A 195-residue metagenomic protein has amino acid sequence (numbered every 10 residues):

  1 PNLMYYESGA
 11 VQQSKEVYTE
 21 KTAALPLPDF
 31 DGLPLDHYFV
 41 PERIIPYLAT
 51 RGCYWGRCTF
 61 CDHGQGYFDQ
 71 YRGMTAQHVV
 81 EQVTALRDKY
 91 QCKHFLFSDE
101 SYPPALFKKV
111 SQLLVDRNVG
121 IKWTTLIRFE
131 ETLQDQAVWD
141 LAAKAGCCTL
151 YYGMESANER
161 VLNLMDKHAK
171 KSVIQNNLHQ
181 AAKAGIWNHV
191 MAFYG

Functional and structural regions predicted by a protein language model:
P1-Y18: Glycine-rich beta-alpha loop elements in corrinoid/cobalamin-binding modules across cobalamin-dependent enzymes
A23, P28-W187: Radical SAM [4Fe-4S] cluster-binding motif and immediate context
H189-M191: Conserved beta-strand->loop/alpha-helix structural units within folded catalytic cores of enzymes with alpha/beta
Y194: ATP-dependent adenylation/pyrophosphate-handling site
